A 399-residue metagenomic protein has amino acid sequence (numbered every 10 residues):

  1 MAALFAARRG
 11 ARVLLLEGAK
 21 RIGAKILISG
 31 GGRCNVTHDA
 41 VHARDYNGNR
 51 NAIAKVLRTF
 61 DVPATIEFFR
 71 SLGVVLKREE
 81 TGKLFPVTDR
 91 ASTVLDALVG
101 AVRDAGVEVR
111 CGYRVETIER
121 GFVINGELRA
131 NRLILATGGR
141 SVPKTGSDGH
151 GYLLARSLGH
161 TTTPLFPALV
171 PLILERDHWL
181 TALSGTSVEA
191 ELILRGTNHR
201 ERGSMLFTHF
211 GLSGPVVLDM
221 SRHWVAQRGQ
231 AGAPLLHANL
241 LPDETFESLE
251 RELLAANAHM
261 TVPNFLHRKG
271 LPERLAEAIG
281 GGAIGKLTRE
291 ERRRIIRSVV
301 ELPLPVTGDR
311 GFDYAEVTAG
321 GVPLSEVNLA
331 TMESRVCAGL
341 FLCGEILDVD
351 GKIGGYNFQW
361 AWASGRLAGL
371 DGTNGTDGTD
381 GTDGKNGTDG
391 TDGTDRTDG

Functional and structural regions predicted by a protein language model:
M1-L15, W362, A368-T373: N-terminal Rossmann-like FAD-binding beta1-loop-alpha1 element of flavoenzymes
A7-G31: Glycine-rich FAD pyrophosphate-binding loop
R8-R9, V36, R58, A64-E67 (+7 more regions): Residue-level recognition of phosphate/Mg2+-coordinating polar/acidic sites in nucleotide-handling active sites
L27-L95, I193: A conserved beta-strand/loop capping segment in the N-terminal third of enzymes that catalyze redox or closely related
I53-D61, T81-G100, V142-S147, L174-D177 (+1 more regions): Short beta-strand to alpha-helix junction loop
C111-F122: A conserved short coil-to-beta-strand element within the FAD-binding core of flavoproteins
R132-H178: Glycine-rich loop(s) and the adjacent beta-strand/alpha-helix scaffold that form part
G139-L158, V349-G372: A conserved FAD-binding loop/helix module that cradles the flavin
